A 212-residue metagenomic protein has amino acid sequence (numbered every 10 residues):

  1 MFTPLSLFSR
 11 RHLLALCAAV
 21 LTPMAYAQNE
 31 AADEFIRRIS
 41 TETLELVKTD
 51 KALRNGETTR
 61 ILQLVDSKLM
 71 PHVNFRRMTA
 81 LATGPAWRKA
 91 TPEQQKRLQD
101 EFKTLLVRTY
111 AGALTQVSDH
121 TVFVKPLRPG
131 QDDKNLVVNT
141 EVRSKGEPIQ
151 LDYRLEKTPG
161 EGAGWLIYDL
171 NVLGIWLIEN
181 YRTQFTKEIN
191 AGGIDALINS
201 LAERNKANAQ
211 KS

Functional and structural regions predicted by a protein language model:
M1-F8: N-terminal secretory signal peptides that target proteins for export/translocation
S9-L14: N-terminal export leaders
P23-Q28: Sec/Tat signal peptide C-region and signal peptidase I cleavage site
N29-Y110: Early exported N-terminus immediately downstream of N-terminal targeting peptides
L44-L46, Q99, F123, V137-E141 (+2 more regions): Soluble periplasmic/extracytoplasmic beta-strand elements of cell-envelope proteins
R108-I149, R204-S212: Surface-exposed, charged secondary-structure patches
P148-N180: Short beta-strand edge/turn micro-motifs at domain boundaries
D169-S212: Low-complexity, intrinsically disordered terminal/linker segments enriched in charged and Gly/Pro repeats
